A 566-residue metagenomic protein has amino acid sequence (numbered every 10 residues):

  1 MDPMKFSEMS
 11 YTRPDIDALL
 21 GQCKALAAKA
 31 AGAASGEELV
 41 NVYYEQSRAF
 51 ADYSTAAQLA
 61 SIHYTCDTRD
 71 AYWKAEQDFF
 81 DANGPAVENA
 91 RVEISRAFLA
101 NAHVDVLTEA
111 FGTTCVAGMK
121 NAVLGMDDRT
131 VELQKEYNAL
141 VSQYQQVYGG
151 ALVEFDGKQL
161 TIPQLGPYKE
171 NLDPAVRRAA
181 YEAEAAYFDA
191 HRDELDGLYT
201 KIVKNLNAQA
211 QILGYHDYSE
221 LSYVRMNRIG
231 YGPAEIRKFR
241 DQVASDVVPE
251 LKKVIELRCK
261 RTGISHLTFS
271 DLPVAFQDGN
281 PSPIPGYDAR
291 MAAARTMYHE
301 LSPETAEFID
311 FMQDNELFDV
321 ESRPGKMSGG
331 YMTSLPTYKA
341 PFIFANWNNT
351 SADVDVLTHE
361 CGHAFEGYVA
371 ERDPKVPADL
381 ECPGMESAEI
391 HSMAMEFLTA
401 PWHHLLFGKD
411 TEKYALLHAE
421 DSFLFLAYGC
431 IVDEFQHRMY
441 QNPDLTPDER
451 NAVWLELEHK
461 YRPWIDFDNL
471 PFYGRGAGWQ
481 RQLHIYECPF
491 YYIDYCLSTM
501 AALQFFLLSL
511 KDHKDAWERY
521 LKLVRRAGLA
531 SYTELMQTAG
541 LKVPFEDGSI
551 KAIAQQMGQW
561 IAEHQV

Functional and structural regions predicted by a protein language model:
M1-P281: A well-structured
T113, G118-K120, G230, E321 (+6 more regions): C-terminal, non-catalytic "cap/extension" segments appended to globular domains
Y199-H216, V254-R258, G362-R372, M393-D410: Long, well-ordered alpha-helical segments
P233-A234, L257, R261, L301-E304 (+4 more regions): Inter-helical turn/loop segments and adjacent helix faces that build the functional surface of alpha-helical bundle
S245-D246, A370-E371, C382-D410, A419 (+2 more regions): Post-HExxH zinc-binding segment in Zn-dependent metallohydrolases
I264-A293, E366, F423-F425, C430: Long, K/E/R/D-enriched contiguous segments that form extended
Q277-T337, T350-S351: Auxiliary, metal-adjacent structural segments of Zn-dependent hydrolase domains
A345-E371, S392-M393, F397, F435 (+1 more regions): Active-site recognition of the HExxH zinc-binding catalytic motif
